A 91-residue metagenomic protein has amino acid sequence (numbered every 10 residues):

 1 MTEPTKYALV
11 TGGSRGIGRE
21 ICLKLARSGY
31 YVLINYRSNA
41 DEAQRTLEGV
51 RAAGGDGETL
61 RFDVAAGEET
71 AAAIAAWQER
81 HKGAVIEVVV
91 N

Functional and structural regions predicted by a protein language model:
Y7, G12-G16: Conserved glycine-rich cofactor-binding loop
T11, A84-N91: Rossmann-fold scaffold of SDR-type NAD(P)-dependent oxidoreductases
L25: Aromatic pocket-lining residues of Rossmann-like dinucleotide-binding sites
S28-R45: Conserved glycine-rich Rossmann-like NAD(P)H-binding loop of the short-chain dehydrogenase/reductase
A40-D41, R61-A75: The beta1-alpha1 cofactor-binding region of Rossmann-like NAD(H)/NADP(H)-dependent oxidoreductases
G57-T59: Hydrophobic/aromatic anchor residues within beta-strands of the central parallel beta-sheet of Rossmann-like
W77-A84: Glycine-rich phosphate-binding loop signature in dinucleotide/nucleotide-binding domains
